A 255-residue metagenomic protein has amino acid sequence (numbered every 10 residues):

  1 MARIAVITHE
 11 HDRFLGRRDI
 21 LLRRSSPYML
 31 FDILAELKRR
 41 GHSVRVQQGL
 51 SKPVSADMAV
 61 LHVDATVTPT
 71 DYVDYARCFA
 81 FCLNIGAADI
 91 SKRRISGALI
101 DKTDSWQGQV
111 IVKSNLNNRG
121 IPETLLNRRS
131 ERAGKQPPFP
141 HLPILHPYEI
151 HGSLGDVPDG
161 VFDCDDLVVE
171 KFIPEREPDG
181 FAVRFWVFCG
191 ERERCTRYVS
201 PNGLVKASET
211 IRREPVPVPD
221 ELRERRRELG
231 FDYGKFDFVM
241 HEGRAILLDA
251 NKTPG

Functional and structural regions predicted by a protein language model:
A2-S130: Conserved N-proximal alpha/beta basic substrate-recognition cap immediately N-terminal to, or forming the N-lobe
H11-R13, D64-V67, A88-I90, L116-N118 (+5 more regions): Short, solvent-exposed loop/turn segments at secondary-structure junctions
M58-V60, K113, W186-V187, R244-G255: A short beta-strand motif that forms the metal-chelation/ATP-contact edge of phosphoryl-transfer active sites
I100-D101, R184-F185, F236: Residue-level detector of beta-strand structural context in well-folded domains
V110, L167-V168, R194, I246-L248: Protein kinase-like catalytic core scaffold
V110-D156: Glycine-rich phosphate-binding loop of ATP-grasp-fold ATP-dependent ligases
P137-R226: Phosphate-binding site of ATP-dependent enzymes
R213-G255: ATP-dependent carboxylate activation and anion-phosphoryl transfer catalytic cores that bind Mg-ATP to form
